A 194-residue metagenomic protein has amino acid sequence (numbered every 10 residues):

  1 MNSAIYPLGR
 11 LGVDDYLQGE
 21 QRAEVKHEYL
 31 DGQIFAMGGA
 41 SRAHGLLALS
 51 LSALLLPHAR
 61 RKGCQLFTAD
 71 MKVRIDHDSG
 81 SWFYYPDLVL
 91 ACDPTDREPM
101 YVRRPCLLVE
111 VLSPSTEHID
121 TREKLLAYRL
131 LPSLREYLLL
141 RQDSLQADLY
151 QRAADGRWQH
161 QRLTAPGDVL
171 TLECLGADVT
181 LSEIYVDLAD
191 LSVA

Functional and structural regions predicted by a protein language model:
M1-A194: Gly/Pro/Ser/Thr-rich low-complexity, intrinsically disordered segments predominantly at protein N-termini
